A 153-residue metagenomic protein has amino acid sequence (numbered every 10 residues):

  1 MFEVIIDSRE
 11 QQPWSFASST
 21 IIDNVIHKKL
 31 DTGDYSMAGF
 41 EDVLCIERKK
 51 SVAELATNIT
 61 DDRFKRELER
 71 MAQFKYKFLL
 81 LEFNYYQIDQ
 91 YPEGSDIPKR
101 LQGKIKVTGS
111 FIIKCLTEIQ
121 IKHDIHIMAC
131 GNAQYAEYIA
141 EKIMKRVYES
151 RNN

Functional and structural regions predicted by a protein language model:
M1-F40: Acidic-basic catalytic patches of nuclease active cores, encompassing PD-(D/E)XK and other metal-cofactor nuclease
I26-N153: Extended, alpha-helix-rich binding/interface surfaces that flank or overlap catalytic cores and mediate recognition
